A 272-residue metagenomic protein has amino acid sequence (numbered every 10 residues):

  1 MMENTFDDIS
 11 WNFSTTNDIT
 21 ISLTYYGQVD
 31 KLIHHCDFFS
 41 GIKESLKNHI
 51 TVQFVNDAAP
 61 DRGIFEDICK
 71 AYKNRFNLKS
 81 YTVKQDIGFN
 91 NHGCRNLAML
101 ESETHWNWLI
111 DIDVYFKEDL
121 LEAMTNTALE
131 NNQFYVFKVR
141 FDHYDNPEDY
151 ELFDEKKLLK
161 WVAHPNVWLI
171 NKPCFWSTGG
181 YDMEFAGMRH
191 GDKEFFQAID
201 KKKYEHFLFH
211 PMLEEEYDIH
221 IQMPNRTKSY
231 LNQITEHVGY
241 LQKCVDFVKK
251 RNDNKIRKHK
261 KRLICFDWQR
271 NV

Functional and structural regions predicted by a protein language model:
N17-S22, T51, E194: Cell-envelope/extracellular polymer assembly enzymes that use nucleotide-activated donors
Q28-K43: Short, well-formed alpha-helical segments that are part of the catalytic scaffolds of diverse glycosyltransferases
F39-Q85: Acidic donor-binding segment of Leloir-type glycosyltransferases
Q85-E101: Glycine-rich, basic loop-to-helix element that forms the pyrophosphate-binding segment of sugar-nucleotide handling
M99, K117-E184: Conserved catalytic core of nucleotide-sugar-dependent glycosyltransferases
N107: Short aromatic/hydrophobic "clamp" motif used to bind/position activated sugar donors
D111-Y115: The conserved acidic donor/metal-binding loop of glycosyltransferases
A186-V272: C-terminal catalytic/acceptor-binding lobe
